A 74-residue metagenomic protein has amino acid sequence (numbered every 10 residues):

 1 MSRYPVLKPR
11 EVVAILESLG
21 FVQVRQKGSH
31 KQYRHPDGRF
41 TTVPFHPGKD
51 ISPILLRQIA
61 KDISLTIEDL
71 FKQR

Functional and structural regions predicted by a protein language model:
M1-K27, H35: N-terminal first-folded block
S2, G38, H46, L65-T66: Residue-level signal for pocket-adjacent positions within structured domains
Q23-I54: A short, structured beta-strand/loop element
G48-R74: C-terminal structural segments of small proteins and small subunits
